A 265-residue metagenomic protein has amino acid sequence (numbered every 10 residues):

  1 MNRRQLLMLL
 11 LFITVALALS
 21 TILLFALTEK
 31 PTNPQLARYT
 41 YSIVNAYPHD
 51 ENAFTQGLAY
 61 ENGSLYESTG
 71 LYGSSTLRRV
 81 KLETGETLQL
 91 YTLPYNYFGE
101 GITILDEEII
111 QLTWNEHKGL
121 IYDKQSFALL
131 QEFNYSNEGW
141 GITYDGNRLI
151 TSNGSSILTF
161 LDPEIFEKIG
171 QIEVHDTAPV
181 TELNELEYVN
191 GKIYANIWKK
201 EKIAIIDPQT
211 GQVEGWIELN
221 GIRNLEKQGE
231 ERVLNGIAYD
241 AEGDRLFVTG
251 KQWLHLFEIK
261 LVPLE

Functional and structural regions predicted by a protein language model:
P31-N52, L82-L88, N220: A short helix->beta-strand "capping" segment at the edge of beta-propeller domains
V44-T76, L90-T103, W140-G141, G250-L254: Beta-strand-rich domains and repeat architectures in extracellular enzymes and scaffolds, especially beta-propellers
A46-E51, L90-Y95, L130-N137, I172-A178 (+2 more regions): Surface loop/turn motifs at the tips and blade-to-blade linkers of beta-strand repeat domains
T55, L183, G229-Y239: Signature of short aromatic-glycine-proline-rich micro-motifs recurring in repeat-based ectodomains
N62-G63, D106-E108, G146-N147, N190-G191 (+1 more regions): Short coil/turn segments that connect the beta-strands within blades of beta-propeller domains
E67-L71, I109-E116, T151-S155, A195-K199 (+1 more regions): Conserved beta-strand positions in repeat-built beta-propeller and related beta-rich domains
V80-G85, D123-F127, D162-F166, D207-G211 (+1 more regions): Short loop/turn segments that connect beta-strands within beta-propeller blades
T84-G139: Blade-loop segments of beta-propeller domains
